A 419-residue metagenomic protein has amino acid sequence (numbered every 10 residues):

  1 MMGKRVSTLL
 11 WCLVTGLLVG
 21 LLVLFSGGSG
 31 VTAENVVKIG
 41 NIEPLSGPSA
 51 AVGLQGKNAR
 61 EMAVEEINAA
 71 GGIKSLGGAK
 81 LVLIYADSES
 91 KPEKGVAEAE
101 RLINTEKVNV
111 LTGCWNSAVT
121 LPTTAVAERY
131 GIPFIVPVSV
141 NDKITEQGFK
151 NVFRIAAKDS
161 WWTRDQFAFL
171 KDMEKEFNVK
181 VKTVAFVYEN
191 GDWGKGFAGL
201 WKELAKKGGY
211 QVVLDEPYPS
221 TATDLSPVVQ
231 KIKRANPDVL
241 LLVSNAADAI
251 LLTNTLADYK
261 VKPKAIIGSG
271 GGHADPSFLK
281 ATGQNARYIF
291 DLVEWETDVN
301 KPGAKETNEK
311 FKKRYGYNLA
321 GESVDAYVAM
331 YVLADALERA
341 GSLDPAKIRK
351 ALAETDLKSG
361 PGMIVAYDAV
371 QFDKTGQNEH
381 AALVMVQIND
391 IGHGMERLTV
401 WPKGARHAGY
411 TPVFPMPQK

Functional and structural regions predicted by a protein language model:
M2-G3, S7, L18-K419: Extracytosolic ligand-binding ectodomains
